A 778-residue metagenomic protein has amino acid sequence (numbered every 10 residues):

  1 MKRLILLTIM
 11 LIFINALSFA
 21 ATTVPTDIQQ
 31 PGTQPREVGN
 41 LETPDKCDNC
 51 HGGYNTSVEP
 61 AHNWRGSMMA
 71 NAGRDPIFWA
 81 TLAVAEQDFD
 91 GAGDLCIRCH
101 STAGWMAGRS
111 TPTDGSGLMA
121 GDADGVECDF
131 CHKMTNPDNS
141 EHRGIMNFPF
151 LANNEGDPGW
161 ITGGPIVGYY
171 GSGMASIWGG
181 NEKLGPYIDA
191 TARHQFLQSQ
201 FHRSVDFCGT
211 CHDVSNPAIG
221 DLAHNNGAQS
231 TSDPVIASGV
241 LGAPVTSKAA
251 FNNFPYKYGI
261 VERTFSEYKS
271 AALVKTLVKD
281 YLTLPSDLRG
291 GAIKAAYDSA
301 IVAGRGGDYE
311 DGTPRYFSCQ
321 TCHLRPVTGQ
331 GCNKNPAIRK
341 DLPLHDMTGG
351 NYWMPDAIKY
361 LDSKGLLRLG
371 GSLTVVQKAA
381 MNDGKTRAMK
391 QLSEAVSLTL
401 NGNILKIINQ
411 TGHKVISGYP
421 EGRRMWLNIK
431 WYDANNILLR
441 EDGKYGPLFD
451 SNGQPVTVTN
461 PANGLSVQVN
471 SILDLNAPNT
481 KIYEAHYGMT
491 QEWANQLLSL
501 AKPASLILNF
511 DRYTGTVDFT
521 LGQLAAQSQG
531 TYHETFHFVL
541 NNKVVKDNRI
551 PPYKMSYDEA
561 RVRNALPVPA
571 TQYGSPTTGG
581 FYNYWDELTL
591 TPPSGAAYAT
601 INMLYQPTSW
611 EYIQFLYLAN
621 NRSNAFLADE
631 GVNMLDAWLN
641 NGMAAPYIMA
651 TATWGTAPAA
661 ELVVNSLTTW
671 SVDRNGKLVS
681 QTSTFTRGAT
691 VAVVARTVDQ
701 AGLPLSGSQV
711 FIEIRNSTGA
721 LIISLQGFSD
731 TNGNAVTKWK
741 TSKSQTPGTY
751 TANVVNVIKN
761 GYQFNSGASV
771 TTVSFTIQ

Functional and structural regions predicted by a protein language model:
T22-P31, S57-L82, P112-S594, M603-A657: Primarily the internal scaffold of c-type cytochrome electron-transfer domains, especially repeated/multiheme c-type
L405-I408, T669-S671, G676, T682-G702 (+2 more regions): Beta-strand-rich structural segments
H413-R423, T684-F685, A701-S706: A short beta-turn/strand-edge loop motif at beta-sheet boundaries
R423-M425, T697-S724: Short flexible loop/turn segments that cap and initiate beta-strands
L604-S609, Y750-S766: Enriched for extracellular/lumenal, surface-exposed ectodomains of secreted and cell-surface proteins
G727-T741: Glycine-centered loop-to-beta-strand initiation motif
K743-T751: Short glycine/proline/serine/threonine-rich loop/turn segments at secondary-structure transition edges
Y762-Q778: Terminal edge beta-strands and adjacent linker/stalk segments of extracellular immunoglobulin-superfamily beta-sandwich
